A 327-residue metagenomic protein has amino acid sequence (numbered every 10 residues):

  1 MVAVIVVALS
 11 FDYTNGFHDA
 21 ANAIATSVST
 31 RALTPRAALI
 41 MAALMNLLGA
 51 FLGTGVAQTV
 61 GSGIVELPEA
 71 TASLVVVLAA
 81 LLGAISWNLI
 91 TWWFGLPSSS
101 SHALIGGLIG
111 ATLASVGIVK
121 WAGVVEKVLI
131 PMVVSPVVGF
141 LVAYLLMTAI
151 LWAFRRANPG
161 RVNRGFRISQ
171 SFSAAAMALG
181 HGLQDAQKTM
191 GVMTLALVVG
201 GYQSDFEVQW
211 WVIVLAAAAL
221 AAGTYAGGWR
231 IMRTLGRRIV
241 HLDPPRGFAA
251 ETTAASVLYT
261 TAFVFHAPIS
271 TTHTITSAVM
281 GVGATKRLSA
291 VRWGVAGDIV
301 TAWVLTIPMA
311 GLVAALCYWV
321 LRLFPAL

Functional and structural regions predicted by a protein language model:
M1-L327: Multi-pass alpha-helical transmembrane bundle typical of ion/small-solute transporters and intramembrane aspartyl
